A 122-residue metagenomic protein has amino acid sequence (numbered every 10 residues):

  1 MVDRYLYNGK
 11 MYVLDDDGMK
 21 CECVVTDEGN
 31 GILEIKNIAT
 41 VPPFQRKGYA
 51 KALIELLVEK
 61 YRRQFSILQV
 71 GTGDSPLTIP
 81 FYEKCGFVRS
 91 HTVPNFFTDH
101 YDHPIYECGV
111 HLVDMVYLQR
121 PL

Functional and structural regions predicted by a protein language model:
M1-P42, I54: Acetyl-CoA-dependent GNAT
G9-M11, L112-Y117: Short hydrophobic/aromatic beta-strand or adjacent loop that forms the aromatic wall/cage of a ligand/substrate-binding
G31, S66, V88: Short acidic/polar active-site loop segments enriched in Thr and Asp
F44, G48-L56: Conserved acetyl-CoA pyrophosphate-binding loop and the N-cap/start of the following alpha-helix in GNAT-like
K60-D74: Conserved GNAT acetyl-CoA-binding A-motif
Q69-G71, E83, V88-H111: Conserved catalytic-core motifs of GNAT/GCN5-like acyltransferases
Q119-L122: Short beta-strand-to-coil "C-cap" segments at the C-terminal boundary of structured domains/repeats, marking
